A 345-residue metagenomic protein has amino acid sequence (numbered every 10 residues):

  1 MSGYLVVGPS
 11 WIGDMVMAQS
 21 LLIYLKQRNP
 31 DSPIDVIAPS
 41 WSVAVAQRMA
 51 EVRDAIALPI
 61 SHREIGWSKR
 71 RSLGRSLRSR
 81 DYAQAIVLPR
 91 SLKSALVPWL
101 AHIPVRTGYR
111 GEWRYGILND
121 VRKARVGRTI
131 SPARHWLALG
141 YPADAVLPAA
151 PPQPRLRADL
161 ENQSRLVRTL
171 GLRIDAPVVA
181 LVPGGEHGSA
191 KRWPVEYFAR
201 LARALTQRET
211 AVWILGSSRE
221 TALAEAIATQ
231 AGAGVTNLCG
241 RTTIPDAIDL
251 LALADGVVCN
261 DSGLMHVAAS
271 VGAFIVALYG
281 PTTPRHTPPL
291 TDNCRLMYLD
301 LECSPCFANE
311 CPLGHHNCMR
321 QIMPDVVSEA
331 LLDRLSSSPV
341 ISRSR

Functional and structural regions predicted by a protein language model:
M1-R345: Catalytic machinery of carbohydrate-active enzymes, primarily nucleotide-sugar-dependent glycosyltransferases
